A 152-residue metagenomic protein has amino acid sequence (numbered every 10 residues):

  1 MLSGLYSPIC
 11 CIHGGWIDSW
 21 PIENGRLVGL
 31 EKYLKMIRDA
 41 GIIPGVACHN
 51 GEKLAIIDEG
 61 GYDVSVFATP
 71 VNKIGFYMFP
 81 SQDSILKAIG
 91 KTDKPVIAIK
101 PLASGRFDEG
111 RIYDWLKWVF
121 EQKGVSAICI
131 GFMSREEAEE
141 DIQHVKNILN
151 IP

Functional and structural regions predicted by a protein language model:
G4-P152: Beta/alpha (TIM)-barrel catalytic core signal, keyed to glycine-rich beta->alpha loops juxtaposed to Asp/Glu that bind
